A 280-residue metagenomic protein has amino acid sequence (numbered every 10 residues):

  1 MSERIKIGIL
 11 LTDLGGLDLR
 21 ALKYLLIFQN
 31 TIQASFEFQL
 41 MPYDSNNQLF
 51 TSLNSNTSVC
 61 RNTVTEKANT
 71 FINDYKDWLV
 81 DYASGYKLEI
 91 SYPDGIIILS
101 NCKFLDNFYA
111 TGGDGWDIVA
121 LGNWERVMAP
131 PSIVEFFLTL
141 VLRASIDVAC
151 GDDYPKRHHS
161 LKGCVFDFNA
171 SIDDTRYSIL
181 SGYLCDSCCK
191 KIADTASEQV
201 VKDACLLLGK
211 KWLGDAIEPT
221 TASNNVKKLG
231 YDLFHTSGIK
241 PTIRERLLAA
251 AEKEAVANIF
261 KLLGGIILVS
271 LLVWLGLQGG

Functional and structural regions predicted by a protein language model:
M1-L105: N-terminal pre-first-transmembrane soluble regions of secretory-pathway and organelle membrane proteins
I27-M41, D114-W124, A144-C150: Structural alpha-beta junctions
Y75-A83, P130-T139, I192-S197: Hydrophobic transmembrane alpha-helix bundles
K103-D114: Catalytic zinc-binding patch centered on the HExxH motif and its immediate surroundings that defines zinc-dependent
I118-G163: Active-site recognition of the HExxH zinc-binding catalytic motif
K156-K253, A257-N258, L262: Metalloprotease/metallohydrolase-associated module, dominated by Zn2+-dependent proteases
G265-V273: Extended acidic, low-complexity intrinsically disordered regions
L272-G280: Juxtamembrane boundary at the C-terminal end of a transmembrane helix
